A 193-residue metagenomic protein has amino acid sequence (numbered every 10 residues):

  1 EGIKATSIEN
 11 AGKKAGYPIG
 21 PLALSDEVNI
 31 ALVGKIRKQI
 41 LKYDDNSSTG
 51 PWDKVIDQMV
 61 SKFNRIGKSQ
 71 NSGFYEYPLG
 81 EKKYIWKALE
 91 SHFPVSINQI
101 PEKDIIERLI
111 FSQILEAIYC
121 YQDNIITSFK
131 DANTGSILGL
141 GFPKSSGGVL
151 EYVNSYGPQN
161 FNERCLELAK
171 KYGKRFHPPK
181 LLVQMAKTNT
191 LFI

Functional and structural regions predicted by a protein language model:
E1-I193: N-terminal glycine-rich phosphate-binding loop for ADP-containing cofactors
